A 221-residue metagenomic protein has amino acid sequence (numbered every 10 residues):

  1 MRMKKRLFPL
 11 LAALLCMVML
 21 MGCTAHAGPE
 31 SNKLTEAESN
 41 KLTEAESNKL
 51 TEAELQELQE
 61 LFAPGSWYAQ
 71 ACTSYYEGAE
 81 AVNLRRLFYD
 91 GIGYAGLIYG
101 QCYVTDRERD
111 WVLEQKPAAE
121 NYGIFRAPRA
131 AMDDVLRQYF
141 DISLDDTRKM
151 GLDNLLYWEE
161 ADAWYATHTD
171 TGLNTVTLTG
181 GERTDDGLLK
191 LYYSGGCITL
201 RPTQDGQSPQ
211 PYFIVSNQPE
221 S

Functional and structural regions predicted by a protein language model:
R2-L11: Bacterial N-terminal signal peptides that target proteins for export
L14-L15: Repetitive helical segments and hydrophobic/amphipathic motifs
M21-G22: C-terminal motif of bacterial Sec signal peptides marking the signal peptidase cleavage site
G28-S221: Mature, Sec-exported extracytoplasmic domains of Gram-positive
